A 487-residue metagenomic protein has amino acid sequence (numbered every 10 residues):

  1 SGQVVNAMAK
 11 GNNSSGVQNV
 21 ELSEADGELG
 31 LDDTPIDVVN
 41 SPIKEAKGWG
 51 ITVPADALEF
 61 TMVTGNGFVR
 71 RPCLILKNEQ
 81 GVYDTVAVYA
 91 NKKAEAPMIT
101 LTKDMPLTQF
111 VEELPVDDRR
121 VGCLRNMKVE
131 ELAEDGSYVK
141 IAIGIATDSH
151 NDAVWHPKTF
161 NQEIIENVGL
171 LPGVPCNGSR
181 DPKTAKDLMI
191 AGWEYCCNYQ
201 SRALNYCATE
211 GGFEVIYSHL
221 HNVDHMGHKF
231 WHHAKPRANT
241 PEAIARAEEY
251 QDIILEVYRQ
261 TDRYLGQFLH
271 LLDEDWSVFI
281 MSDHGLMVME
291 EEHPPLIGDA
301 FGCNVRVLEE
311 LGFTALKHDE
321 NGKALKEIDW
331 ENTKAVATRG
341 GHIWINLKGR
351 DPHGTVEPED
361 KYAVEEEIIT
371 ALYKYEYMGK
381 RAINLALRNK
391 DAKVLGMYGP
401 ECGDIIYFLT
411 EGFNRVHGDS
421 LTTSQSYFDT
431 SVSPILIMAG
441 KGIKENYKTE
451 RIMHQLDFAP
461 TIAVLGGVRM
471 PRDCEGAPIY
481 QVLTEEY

Functional and structural regions predicted by a protein language model:
S1-M189, A245, D252, Q260-R415: Secreted, luminal/periplasmic, and some membrane-associated catalytic domains that remodel anionic oxygen-ester
S149-H150, C196-H232, C402, Y407: Active-site regions of oxyanion-processing enzymes, predominantly non-cytosolic
K183, D187-A208, G266: A conserved hydrophobic secondary-structure block that centers on an alpha-helix together with its immediately flanking
E194, N198, R259, E359-Y362 (+2 more regions): Soluble non-cytosolic domains of exported or imported proteins
T209-G212, V336-A337, Y398-E401, F428-S431: Extracellular/periplasmic catalytic domains that process cell-envelope and extracellular macromolecules
H228-W231, E290-H293, G418-D419: Short, solvent-exposed loop/turn and secondary-structure capping segments
H232-D252: A solvent-exposed, charged loop/short amphipathic helix patch at secondary-structure junctions
G302-T355, T423-G466, Y480-E486: Substrate-binding rim/cap in mid-to-C-terminal beta-strand-loop elements of soluble/periplasmic
